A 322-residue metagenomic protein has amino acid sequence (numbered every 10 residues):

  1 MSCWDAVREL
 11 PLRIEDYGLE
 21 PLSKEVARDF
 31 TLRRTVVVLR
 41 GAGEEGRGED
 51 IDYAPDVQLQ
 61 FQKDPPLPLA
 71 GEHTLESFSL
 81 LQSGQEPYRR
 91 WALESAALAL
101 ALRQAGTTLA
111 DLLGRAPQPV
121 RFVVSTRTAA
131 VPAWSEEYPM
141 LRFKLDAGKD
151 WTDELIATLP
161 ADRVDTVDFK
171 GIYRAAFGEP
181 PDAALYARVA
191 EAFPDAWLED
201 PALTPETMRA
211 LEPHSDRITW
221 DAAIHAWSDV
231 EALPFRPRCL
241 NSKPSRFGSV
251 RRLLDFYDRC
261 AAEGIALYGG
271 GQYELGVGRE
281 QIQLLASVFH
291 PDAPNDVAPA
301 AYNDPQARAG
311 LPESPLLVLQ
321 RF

Functional and structural regions predicted by a protein language model:
M1-Q58: Structured beta-strand/loop patches that form or line metal/cofactor-binding pockets in enzymes
S2-D16, D29-F30, R40, S95 (+2 more regions): N-terminal amphipathic alpha-helix/helix-capping segment at the start of soluble metabolic enzymes
L39-A105: Metal- or metallocofactor-binding catalytic centers and their adjacent structured scaffolds across diverse enzyme
T74-L81, T128-A133, E154, H214: Generic low-complexity, intrinsically disordered segments
R90-W197, P201-L203: Active-site-facing alpha/beta catalytic cores
T107, I265, P291: Short glycine/serine/threonine/alanine-rich loop segments
D150-A286, N295-P299, N303-P312: Catalytic core of soluble alpha/beta enzymes
P312-F322: Short, basic/aromatic-enriched C-terminal tail that caps enzymatic domains
